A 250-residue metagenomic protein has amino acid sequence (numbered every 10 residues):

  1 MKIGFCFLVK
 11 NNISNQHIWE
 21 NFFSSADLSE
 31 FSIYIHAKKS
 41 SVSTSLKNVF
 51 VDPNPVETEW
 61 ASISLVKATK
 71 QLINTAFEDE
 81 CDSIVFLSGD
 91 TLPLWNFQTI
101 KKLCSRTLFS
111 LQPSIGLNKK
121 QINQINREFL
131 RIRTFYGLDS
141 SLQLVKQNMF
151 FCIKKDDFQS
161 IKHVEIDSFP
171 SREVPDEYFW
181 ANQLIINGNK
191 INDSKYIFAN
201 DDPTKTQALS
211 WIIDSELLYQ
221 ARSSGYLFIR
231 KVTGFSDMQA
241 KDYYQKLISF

Functional and structural regions predicted by a protein language model:
M1-F250: ER/Golgi luminal nucleotide-sugar-dependent glycosyltransferases, focusing on the catalytic module
